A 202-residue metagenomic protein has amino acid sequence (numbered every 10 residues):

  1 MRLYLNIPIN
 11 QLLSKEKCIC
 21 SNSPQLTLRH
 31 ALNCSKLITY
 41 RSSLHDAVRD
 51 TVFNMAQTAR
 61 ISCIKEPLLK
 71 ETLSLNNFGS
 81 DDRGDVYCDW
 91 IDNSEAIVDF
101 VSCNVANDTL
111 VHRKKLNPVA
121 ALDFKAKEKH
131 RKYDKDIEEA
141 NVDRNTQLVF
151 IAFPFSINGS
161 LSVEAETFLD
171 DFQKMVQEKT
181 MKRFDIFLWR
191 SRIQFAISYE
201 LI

Functional and structural regions predicted by a protein language model:
M1, L44, V48, V52 (+2 more regions): Alpha-helical interaction elements in eukaryotic regulators
M1-Q25, T51, M55-H112, L122-K127 (+1 more regions): Active-site metal-binding core of divalent-cation-utilizing nuclease and nuclease-like domains
K15-V48: Short Cys/His-based metal-binding microdomains
L28-C34, D85, V98, A152: Short, conserved catalytic/metal-binding micro-motifs enriched in Asp/Glu and His
K65-E71, N145-G159: Acidic carboxylate-rich catalytic motifs and surrounding loops in phosphoryl-/glycosyl-chemistry enzymes
D99-V101, L110-R113, E164-F168, I202: Short coil/turn segments at secondary-structure boundaries
P118, D136, A140-F150: Electrostatic, structured charged patches in enzyme active sites and in nucleic-acid/phosphate-binding
I151-I202: Domain-level recognition of nuclease-like catalytic cores that cleave nucleotide substrates
